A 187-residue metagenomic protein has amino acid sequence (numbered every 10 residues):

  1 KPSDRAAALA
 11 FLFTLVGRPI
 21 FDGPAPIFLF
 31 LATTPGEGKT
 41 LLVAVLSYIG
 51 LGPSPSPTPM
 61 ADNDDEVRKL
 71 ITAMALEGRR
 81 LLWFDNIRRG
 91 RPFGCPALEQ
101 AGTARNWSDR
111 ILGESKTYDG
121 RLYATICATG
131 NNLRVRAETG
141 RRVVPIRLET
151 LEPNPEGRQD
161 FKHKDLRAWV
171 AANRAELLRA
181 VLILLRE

Functional and structural regions predicted by a protein language model:
K1-R79: P-loop NTPase catalytic core of nucleic-acid-dependent motor ATPases
L12, T40, L46, D85 (+4 more regions): Conserved RecA-like P-loop NTPase ATPase core
D22, A73-E77, G90-P92, T117-L122 (+2 more regions): Conserved catalytic network of the ASCE P-loop NTPase/AAA+ motor domain
G78-L81, R105-S108, R121-C127: Loop/turn-to-beta-strand initiation segments
R80-G102, N132-R141: Conserved AAA+/SF3 P-loop NTPase catalytic/coupling segment centered on the Walker-B
N86-R88, I111-S115, Y123-L133, R147-T150: A short beta-strand-to-loop transition that corresponds to the Sensor-1 phosphate-sensing loop of AAA+ P-loop ATPases
G94-Y118: Conserved catalytic/switch belt of AAA+ P-loop NTPases
G120-A124, L133, A137-E187: Phosphate-sensing "switch" segment of ASCE/P-loop ATPases
